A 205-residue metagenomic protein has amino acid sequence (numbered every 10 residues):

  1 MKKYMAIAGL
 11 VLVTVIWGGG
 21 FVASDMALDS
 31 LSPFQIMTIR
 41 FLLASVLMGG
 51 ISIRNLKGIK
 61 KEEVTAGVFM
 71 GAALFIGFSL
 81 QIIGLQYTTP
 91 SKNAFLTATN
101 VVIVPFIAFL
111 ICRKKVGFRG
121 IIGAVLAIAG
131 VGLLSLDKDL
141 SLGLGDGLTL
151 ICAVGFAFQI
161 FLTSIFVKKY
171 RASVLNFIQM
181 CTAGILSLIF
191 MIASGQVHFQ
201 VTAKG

Functional and structural regions predicted by a protein language model:
M1-Q35, A72, L80, L140-I165 (+1 more regions): Glycine-/small-residue-enriched transmembrane alpha-helix faces in small-molecule transporters and effluxers
G18, T38, L42-V46, I128-A129 (+2 more regions): Small-residue-rich packing faces within the transmembrane alpha-helices of Major Facilitator Superfamily
G20-F21, G49-T97, L133: Specific transmembrane alpha-helical segments of multi-pass solute transporters/efflux pumps, especially DMT/EamA
V22-P33, I83-P90, G132-G147, M191-G205: Membrane-interface helix termini and inter-helical loops of multi-pass transporters
L47-L56, N100-I122: C-terminal transmembrane-helix exit sites in multi-pass transporters
M48, V104-P105, L110, S141-H198: Transmembrane alpha-helical segments that form core, pore/gating elements of small-molecule transporters/exporters
M48, V68-M70, V116-L136, A153-F156 (+1 more regions): Hydrophobic transmembrane alpha-helices of multi-pass small-molecule transport proteins
K60-T65, A94-T97, R113-L133, L142-L148: Loop-to-transmembrane alpha-helix entry segments
